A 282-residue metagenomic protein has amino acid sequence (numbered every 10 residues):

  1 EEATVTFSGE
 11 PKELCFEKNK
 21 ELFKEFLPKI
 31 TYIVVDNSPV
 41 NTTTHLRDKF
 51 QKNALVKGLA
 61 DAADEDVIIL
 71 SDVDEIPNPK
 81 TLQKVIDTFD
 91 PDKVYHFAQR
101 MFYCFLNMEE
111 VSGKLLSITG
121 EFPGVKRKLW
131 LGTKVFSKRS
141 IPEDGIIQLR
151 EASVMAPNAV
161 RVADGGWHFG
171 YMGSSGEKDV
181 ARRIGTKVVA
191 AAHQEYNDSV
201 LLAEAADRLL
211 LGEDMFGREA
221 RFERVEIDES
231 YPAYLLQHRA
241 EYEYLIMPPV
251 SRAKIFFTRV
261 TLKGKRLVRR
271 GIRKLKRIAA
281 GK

Functional and structural regions predicted by a protein language model:
E1-V5, R100-Y103: Short beta-alpha junction loops
E2-L70: Active-site-proximal specificity loops/subdomain of glycosyltransferases
E17, L22-P28, D72, Y196-L209: Short, intrinsically disordered, low-complexity segments enriched in Ser/Thr and Pro
K18-E21, E25, N53, K57 (+6 more regions): Charged/polar, solvent-exposed surface patches and flexible loops
K49-T88, L235-H238, P248-I255: Well-ordered, non-transmembrane segments within structured domains
E75-A192: Conserved catalytic core of nucleotide-sugar-dependent glycosyltransferases
D144-A279: C-terminal catalytic/acceptor-binding lobe
K282: Compact soluble domain cores
